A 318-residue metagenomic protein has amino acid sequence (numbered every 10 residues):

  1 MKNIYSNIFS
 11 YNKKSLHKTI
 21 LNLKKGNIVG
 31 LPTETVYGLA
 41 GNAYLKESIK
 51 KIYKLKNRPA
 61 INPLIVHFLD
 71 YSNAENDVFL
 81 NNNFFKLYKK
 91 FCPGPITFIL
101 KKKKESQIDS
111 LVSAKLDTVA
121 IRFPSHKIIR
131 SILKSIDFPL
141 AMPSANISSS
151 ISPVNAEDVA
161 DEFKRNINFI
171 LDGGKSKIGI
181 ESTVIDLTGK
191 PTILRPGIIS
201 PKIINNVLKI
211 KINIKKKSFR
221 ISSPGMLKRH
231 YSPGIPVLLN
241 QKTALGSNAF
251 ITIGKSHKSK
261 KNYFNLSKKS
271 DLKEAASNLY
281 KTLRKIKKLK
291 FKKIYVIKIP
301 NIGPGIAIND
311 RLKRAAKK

Functional and structural regions predicted by a protein language model:
M1-K318: Active-site-adjacent structural elements in enzyme catalytic cores
